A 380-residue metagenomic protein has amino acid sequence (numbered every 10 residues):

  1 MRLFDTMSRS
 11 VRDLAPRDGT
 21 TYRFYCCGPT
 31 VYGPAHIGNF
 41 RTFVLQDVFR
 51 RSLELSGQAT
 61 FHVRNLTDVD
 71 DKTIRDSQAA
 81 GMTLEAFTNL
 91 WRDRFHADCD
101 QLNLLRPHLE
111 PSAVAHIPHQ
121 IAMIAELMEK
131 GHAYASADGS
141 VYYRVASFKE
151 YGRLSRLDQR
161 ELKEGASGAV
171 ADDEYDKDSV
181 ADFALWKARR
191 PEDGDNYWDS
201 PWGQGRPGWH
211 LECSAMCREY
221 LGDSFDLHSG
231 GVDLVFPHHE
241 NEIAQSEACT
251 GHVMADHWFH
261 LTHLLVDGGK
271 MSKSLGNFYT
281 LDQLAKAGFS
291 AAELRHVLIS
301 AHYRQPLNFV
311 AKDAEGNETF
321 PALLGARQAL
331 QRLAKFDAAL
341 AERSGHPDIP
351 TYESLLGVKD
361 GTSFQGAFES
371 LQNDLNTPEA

Functional and structural regions predicted by a protein language model:
M1-Y32, D47, P118-A341: Alpha-helical recognition segments enriched in aromatics with Gly/Pro capping that present substrate-recognition
S8-D13, R17-L105, M123: N-terminal, positively charged nucleic-acid-binding surface of large information/translation enzymes
H36, N65, S290, T377-P378: Residue-level detector of functionally special positions within alpha-helical transmembrane segments of multi-pass
G38, L84-T88, H116, A322 (+1 more regions): Residue-level preference for long, well-ordered alpha-helices that form the structural scaffold of enzyme catalytic
G57-A59, Q101-H108, A133-Y134, S224 (+1 more regions): Surface-exposed helix-capping loop/turn segments at secondary-structure junctions
L66-D71, W91-F95, L105-Q120, D138-F148: Short, glycine/charge-rich beta-strand/loop segments that flank catalytic centers and engage negatively charged groups
S77-L84, H108-V114, G203, G231-V232: The substrate-binding groove and active-site-proximal loops of carbohydrate-active enzymes, especially glycoside
D313-A380: Helix-loop elements that line ligand-binding/catalytic pockets
